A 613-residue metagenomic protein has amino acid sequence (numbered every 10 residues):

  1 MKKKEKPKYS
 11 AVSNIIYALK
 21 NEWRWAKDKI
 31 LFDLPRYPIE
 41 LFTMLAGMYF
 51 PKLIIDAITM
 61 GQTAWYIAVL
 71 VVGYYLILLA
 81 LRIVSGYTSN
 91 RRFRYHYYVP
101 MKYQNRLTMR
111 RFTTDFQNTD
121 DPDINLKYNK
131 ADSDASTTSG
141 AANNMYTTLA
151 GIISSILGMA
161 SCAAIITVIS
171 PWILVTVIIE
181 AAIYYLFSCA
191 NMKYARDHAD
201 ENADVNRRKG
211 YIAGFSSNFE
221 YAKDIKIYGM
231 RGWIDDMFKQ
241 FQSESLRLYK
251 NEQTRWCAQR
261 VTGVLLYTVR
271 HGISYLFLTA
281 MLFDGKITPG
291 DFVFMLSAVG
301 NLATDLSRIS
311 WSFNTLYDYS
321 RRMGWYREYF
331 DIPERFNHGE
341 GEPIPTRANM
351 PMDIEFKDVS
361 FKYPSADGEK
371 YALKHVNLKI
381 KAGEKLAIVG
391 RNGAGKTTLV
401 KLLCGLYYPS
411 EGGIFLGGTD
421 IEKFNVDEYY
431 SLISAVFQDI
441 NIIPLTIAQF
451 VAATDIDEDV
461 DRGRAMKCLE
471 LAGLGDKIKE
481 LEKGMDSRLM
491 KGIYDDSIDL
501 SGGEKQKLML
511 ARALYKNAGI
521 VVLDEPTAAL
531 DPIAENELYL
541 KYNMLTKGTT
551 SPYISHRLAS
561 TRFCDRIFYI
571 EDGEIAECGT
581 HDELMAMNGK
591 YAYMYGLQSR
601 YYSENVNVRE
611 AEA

Functional and structural regions predicted by a protein language model:
M1-I16, Y97-N143, V205-N251, Y319-P333 (+1 more regions): Extended non-transmembrane interhelical loops and adjacent amphipathic helices of multipass membrane proteins
M1-T43, A64, T88, R92 (+8 more regions): Membrane-integrated ABC transporters
I30-V84, C162-A195, I273-L276, A280 (+2 more regions): Transmembrane helix-loop-helix hairpins at lipid-water interfaces of multipass membrane proteins, especially the type-1
Y128, K370-Y371, P409, F415 (+4 more regions): ABC-fold ATPase nucleotide-binding domain signature/coupling loops
M230, I273-S274, M295-I332: Cytosolic ends of transmembrane helices, especially the final helix of ABC transmembrane type-1 domains
C404: Helix-to-loop junction immediately C-terminal to a conserved catalytic motif
F415, Y430, A448-D495, Y539-L540 (+1 more regions): ABC ATPase nucleotide-binding domain helical subdomain, centered on the C-loop/LSGGQ "ABC signature"
G484, L540, G548, H556-R557 (+1 more regions): C-terminal portion of ABC ATPase nucleotide-binding domains
